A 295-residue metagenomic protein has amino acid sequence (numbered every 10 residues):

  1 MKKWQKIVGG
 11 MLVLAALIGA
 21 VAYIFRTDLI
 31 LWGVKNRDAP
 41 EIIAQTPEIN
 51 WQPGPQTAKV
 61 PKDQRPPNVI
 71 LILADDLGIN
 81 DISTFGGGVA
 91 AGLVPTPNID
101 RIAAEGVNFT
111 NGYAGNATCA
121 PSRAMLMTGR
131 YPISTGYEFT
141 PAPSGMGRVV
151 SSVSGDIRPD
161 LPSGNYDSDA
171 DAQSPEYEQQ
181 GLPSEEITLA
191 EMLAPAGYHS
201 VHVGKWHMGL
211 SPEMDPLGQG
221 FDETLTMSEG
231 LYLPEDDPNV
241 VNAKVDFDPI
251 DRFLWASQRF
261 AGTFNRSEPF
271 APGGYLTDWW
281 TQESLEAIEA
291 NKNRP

Functional and structural regions predicted by a protein language model:
M1-L17: N-terminal Sec-pathway targeting helices
L17-N36: Membrane-interface motif at the C-terminal end of an N-terminal transmembrane signal
I30-V107: Active-site-proximal N-terminal segment of extracellular/periplasmic enzymes that hydrolyze or transfer
I43-Q45, I79-I187, M192, F221-T224: Active-site segment of extracytoplasmic enzymes that catalyze sulfate/phosphate-ester chemistry
I70, H199-V201: Conserved beta-strand elements of the Class I
N111, V201-V203: A structural signal for short, well-ordered beta-strand segments and their strand-loop junctions that often border
A142-H199, W206-P295: Formylglycine-dependent
